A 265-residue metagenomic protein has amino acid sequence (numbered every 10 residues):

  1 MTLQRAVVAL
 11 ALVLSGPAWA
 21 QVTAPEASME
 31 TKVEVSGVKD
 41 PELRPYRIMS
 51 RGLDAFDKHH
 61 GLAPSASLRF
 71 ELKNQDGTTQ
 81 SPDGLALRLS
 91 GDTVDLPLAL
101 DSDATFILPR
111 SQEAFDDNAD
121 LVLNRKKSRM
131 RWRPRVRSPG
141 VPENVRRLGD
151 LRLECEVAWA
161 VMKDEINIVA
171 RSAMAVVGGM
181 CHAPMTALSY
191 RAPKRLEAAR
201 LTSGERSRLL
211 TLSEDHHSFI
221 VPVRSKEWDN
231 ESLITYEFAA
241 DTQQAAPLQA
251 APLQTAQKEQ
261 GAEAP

Functional and structural regions predicted by a protein language model:
T2-A9: Sec-dependent signal peptide recognition, specifically the positively charged N-region followed immediately by
S15-A20: N-terminal signal peptide c-region/cleavage motif recognized by signal peptidases
Q21, D164-S218: Intrinsically disordered, low-complexity segments enriched in Gly and acidic/Ser/Thr residues that form flexible
Q21-P109: N-terminal Sec/ER secretory leader and immediately downstream segment of secreted/extracellular precursors
D103-Q112, H217-S225: Exposed aromatic-hydrophobic patches
A114-P134, V221-L248: Short, aromatic- and glycine-rich surface loops/edge beta-strands on solvent-exposed regions
F115-G178: Surface-exposed beta-loop interaction hotspot
A246-Q257: Compositionally biased, intrinsically disordered low-complexity segments enriched for polar/charged residues
